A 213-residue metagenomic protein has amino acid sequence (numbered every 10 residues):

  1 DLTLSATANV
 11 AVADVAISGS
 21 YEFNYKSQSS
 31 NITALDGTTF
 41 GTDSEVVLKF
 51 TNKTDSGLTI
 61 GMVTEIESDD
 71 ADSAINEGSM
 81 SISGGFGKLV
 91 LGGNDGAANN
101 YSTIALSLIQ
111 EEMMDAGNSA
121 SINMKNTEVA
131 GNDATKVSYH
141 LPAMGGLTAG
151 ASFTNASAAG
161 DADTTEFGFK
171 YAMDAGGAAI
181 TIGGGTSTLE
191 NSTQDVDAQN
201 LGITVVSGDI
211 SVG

Functional and structural regions predicted by a protein language model:
D1-G213: Outer-membrane beta-barrel proteins
